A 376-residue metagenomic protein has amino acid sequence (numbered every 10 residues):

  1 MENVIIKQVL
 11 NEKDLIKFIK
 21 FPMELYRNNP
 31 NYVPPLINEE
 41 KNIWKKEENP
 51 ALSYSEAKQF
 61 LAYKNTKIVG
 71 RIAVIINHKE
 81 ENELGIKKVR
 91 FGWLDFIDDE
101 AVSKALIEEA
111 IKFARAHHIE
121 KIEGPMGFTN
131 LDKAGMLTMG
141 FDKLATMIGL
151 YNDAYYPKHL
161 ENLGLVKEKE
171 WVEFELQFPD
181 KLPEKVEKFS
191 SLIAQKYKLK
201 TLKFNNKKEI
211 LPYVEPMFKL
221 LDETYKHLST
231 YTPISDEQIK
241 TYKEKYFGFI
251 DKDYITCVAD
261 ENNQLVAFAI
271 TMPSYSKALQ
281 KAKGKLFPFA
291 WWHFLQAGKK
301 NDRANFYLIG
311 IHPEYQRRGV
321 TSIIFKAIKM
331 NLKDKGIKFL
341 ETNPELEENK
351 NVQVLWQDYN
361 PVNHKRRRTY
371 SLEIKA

Functional and structural regions predicted by a protein language model:
E2-V4, L150-T230: Acyltransferase donor/substrate-recognition loop-hinge adjacent to the catalytic core
E12-L15, P34-K46, S53-A62, K67-V74 (+9 more regions): Catalytic cores of nucleotide-enabled group-transfer and carboxylate-activating enzymes in metabolic and assembly-line
F21, E109, F113, L220-T224 (+9 more regions): Generic, well-ordered alpha-helical scaffold segments in large soluble proteins
P22-K64, I72-N82, K203-F204, K208-I309: A conserved beta-strand-loop-helix scaffold within acyl/acetyltransferase catalytic domains
E83-G164, A282-D358: Acyl-donor binding region in acyl/amide transferases
E123, E175, C257, I270 (+1 more regions): Short beta-strand segments
D358, V362-T369, E373: A structural motif corresponding to the C-terminal lobe/cap of the Radical SAM core domain
